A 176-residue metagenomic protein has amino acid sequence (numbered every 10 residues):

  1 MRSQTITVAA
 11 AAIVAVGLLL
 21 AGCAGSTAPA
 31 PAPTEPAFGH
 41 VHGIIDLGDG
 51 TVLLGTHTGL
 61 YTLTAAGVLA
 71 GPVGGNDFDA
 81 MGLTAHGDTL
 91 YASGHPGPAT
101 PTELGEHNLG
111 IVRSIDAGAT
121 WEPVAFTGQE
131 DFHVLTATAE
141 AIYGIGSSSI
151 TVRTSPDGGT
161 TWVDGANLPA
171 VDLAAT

Functional and structural regions predicted by a protein language model:
L19-G22: C-terminal motif of bacterial Sec signal peptides marking the signal peptidase cleavage site
A24-S26: Bacterial signal peptide processing site
P33-Y61, F78-T84: Beta-strand-rich domains and repeat architectures in extracellular enzymes and scaffolds, especially beta-propellers
D49-G50, G87-D88, A139-E140: Short coil/turn segments that connect the beta-strands within blades of beta-propeller domains
L54, A92-S93, G144: Residue position within the beta-strands of beta-propeller blades
T58-V73, D77, H107-A125, R153-G165: Asp-box/BNR beta-propeller loop motif
G75-M81, T127-F132, N167-L173: Short coil/turn segments at the loop-to-beta-strand junctions that recur within blades of beta-propeller repeat folds
T100-N108, I145-S149: Short, solvent-exposed loop/turn segments at conserved positions within beta-propeller repeat blades
